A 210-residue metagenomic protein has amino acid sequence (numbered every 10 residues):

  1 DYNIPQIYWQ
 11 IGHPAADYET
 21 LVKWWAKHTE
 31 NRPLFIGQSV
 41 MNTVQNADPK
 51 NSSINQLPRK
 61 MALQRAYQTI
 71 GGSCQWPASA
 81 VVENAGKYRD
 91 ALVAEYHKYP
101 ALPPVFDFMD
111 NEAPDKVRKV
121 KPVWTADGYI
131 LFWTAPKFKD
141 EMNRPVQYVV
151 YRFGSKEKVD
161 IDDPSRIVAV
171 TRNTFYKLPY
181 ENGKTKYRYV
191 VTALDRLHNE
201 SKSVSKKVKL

Functional and structural regions predicted by a protein language model:
Y2-P14, V22-W25, T29-M109: Substrate-binding cleft of secreted/luminal carbohydrate-active enzymes
S73, W133, V191: Hydrophobic, well-ordered secondary-structure elements that form the walls of internal hydrophobic environments
K87-N143, R196-L210: Pro/Thr/Ser/Gly-rich low-complexity, intrinsically disordered linker/stalk tracts
G128, P145-V149, K186-R188: Exposed beta-strand and adjacent loop surfaces of beta-rich binding modules that mediate intermolecular recognition
P136-D162, S203: Solvent-exposed loop/turn segments flanking beta-strands in beta-repeat/beta-sandwich domains
I161-V170: Local beta-strand/beta-hairpin segments that build beta-sheet-rich folds
T171-L178: Short S/T/G- and acidic-enriched coil/turn segments that sit immediately N-terminal to beta-strands in beta-sandwich
L178-S201: Beta-strand-rich modules
